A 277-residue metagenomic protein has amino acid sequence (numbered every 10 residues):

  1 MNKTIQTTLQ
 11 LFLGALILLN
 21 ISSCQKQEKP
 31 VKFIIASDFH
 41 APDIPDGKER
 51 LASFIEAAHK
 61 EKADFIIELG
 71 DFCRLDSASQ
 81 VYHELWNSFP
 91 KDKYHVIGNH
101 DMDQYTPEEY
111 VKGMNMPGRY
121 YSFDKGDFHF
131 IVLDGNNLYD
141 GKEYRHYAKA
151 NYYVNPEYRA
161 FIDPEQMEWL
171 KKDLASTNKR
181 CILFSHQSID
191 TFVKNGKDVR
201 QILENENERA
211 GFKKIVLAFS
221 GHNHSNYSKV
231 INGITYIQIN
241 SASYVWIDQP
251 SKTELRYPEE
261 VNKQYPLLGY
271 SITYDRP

Functional and structural regions predicted by a protein language model:
M1-K29, N207-E208: Bacterial Sec-dependent N-terminal signal peptides
S23-V81: N-terminal active-site segment of His-dependent metallophosphoesterases
F33, I66, F130, C181-I182: Hydrophobic beta-strand anchors of alpha/beta hydrolase catalytic cores
D38, G70-D71, G98-N99, H186 (+1 more regions): Active-site glycine-centered loops adjacent to acidic/histidine catalytic or metal-binding residues that shape
A78-K171, A175-S176, D198-I215, S225 (+1 more regions): Extended active-site neighborhood of metal-dependent phosphoesterases/phosphodiesterases
K172-T191: Short acidic, glycine-rich surface-loop motifs adjacent to enzyme active sites
L183-I189, V216-N226: Histidine-centered catalytic micro-motifs
